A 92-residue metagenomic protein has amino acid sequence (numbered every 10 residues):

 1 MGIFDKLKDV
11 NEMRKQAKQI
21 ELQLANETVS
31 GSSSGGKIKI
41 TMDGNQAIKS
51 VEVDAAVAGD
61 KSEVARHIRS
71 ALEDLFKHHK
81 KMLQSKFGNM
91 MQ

Functional and structural regions predicted by a protein language model:
M1-S30, A71, K77-Q92: Long amphipathic alpha-helical segments used for membrane anchoring, targeting, substrate engagement, or oligomerization
V10, Q46, I68: Residue-level signature of catalytic and energy-coupling elements of molecular machines, predominantly ATP/GTP-dependent
S32-S34, I40-S50: N-terminal intrinsically disordered, cationic/polar leader segments that include organellar targeting peptides
A47-E63: A short interface-forming secondary-structure element
K61-L72: Short, charged, low-complexity patches
